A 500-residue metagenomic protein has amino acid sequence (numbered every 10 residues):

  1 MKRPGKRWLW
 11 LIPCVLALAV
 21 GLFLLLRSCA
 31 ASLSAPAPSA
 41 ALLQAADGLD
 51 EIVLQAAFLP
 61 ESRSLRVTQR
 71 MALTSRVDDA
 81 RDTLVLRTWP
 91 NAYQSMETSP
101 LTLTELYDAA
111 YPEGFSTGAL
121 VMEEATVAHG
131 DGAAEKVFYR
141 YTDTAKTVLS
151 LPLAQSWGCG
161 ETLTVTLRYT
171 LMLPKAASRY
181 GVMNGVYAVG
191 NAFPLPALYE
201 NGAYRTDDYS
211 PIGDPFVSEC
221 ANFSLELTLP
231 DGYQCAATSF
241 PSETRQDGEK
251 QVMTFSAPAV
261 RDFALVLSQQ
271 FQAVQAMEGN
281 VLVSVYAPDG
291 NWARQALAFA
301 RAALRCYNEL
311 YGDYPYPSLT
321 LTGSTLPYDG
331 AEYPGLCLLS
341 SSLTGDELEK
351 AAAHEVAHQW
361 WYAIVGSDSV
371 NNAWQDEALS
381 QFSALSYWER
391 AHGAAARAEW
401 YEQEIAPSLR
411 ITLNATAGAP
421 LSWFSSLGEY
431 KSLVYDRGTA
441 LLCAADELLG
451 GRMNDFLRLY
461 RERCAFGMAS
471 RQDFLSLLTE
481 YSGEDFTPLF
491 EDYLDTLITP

Functional and structural regions predicted by a protein language model:
R7-R66: N-terminal, polar/Ser/Thr-rich
R63-R76: Short beta-strand elements of extracellular/lumenal beta-sandwich folds
R70, D108-E123, R140-Y141, T147 (+1 more regions): Extended, low-hydrophobicity, Ser/Thr/Pro/Gly-biased non-transmembrane segments
R81-G132, T228, G232: Solvent-exposed beta-hairpin/edge-strand motifs
G158-L167: Short Pro-Gly-centered flexible turn/kink motifs
D214-A353: Hydrophobic helix-coil surface modules that form long, contiguous segments used for peptide/substrate interaction
R294, L338-Q403: Zinc-dependent metallopeptidase catalytic helix centered on the HExxH motif and its immediate flanking segment
A395, K431-P500: Amphipathic alpha-helical substructures
